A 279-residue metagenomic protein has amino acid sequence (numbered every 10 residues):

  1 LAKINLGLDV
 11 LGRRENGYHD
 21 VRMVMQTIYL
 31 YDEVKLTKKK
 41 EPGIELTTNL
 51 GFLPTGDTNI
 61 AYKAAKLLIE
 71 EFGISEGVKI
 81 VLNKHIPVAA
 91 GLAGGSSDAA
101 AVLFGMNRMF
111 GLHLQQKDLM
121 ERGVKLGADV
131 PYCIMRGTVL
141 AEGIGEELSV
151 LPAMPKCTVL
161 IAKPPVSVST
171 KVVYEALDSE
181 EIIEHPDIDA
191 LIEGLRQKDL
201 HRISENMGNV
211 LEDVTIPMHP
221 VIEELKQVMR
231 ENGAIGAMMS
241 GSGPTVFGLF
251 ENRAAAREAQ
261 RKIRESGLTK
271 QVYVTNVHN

Functional and structural regions predicted by a protein language model:
L1-A90, R108, L112-M120, M154 (+1 more regions): ATP-binding N-lobe of GHMP and related small-molecule kinases
A2, L30, I134-M135, P155-T158 (+1 more regions): A generic structural signal for well-ordered coil/turn residues at beta-strand boundaries that shape enzyme active-site
G7-M23, M109-G236, L249-N279: ATP-dependent small-molecule kinase catalytic core of the GHMP/sugar-kinase superfamily and closely related
V34, A61, I80, V102 (+4 more regions): Hydrophobic packing within well-folded, soluble alpha/beta domains
K35, K79-V81, M238, Y273-N276: Residues embedded in well-ordered beta-strands within globular domains across many folds
K40-P54, V102, Q197-M207: Short, basic/glycine-rich phosphate-binding loops at helix/coil junctions that contact nucleotide phosphates
V81-F110, A128, I235-F250: Glycine/serine-rich anion-binding loops at beta->alpha junctions that coordinate negatively charged ligand groups
